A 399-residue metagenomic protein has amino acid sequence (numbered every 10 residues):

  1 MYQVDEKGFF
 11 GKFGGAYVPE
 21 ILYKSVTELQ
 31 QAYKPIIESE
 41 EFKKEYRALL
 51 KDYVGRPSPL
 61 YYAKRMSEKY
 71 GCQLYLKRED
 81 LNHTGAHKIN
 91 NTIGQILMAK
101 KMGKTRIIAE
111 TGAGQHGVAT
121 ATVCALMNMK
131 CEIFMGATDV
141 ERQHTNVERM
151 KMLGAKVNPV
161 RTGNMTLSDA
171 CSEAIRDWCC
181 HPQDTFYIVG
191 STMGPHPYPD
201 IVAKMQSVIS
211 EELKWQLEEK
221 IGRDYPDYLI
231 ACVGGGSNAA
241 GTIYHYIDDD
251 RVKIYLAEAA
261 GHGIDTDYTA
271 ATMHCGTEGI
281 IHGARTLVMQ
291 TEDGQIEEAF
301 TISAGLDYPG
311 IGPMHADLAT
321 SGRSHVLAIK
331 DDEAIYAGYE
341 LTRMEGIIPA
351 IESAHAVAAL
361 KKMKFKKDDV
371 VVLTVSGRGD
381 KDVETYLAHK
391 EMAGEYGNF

Functional and structural regions predicted by a protein language model:
Y2-G14, I21, T27-K104: Positively charged, low-complexity intrinsically disordered leader regions
R78-N91, I107-G117, G163, Q206 (+5 more regions): Active-site nucleophile and cofactor-binding loops and adjacent substrate-binding regions of central metabolic enzymes
H83, A99-G136, D224-N238, I254-A257 (+1 more regions): A short, small-residue-rich loop immediately preceding and capping a beta-strand
G85, I89-Q95, A109-M127, E141-H144 (+4 more regions): Short glycine/serine/threonine-rich phosphate/pyrophosphate-binding segments that cradle anionic phosphate groups
I108, H116-A174, D265-G276, D382-A388: Active-site-proximal loop->helix
S168-E173, D177, D184, M193-V252: Glycine-rich ThDP/TPP pyrophosphate-binding loop and its adjacent helix/strand module within ThDP-dependent enzymes
C171-P197, R223, D248-R251, L256-I347 (+1 more regions): Active-site/ligand-binding loops adjacent to catalytic centers
V233, S237, G241, D331-E391: Claisen-condensing/thiolase-fold acyl-transfer catalytic domains that form or cleave C-C bonds in fatty acid
